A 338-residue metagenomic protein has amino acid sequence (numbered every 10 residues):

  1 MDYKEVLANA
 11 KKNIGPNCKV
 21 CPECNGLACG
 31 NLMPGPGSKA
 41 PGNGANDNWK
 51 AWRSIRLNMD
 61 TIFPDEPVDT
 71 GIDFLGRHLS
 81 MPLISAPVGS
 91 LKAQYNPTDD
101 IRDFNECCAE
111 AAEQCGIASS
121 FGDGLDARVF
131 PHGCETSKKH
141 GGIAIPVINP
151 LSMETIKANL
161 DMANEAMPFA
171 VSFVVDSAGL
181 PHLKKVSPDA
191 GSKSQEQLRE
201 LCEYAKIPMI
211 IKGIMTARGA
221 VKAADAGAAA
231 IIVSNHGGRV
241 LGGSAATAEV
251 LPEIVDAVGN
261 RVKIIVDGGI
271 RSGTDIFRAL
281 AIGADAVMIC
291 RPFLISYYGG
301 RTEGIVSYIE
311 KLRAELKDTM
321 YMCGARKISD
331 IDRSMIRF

Functional and structural regions predicted by a protein language model:
D2-S80: An N-cap/entry alpha-helix motif that binds or orients negatively charged groups
G44-F130: N-terminal functional module of multi-domain proteins
Y95, F121-G122, A144-L151, L183-D189: Flexible, glycine/proline-enriched loop segments at strand-loop-helix junctions that form or flank small-ligand binding
C108, G133, I254, L316: Aromatic/hydrophobic pocket-lining residues that form π-stacking "cages" and hydrophobic walls in ligand
E110, K138-K139, L151-V266, G273-S296 (+1 more regions): Alpha/beta enzyme core
V129-T155: Long, hydrophobic, well-ordered secondary-structure blocks that form the structural core and pocket-lining surfaces
D285, R301-S329: Internal helix-turn-beta structural module
D330-F338: A short, charged, Gly/Pro-tolerant segment at domain boundaries
